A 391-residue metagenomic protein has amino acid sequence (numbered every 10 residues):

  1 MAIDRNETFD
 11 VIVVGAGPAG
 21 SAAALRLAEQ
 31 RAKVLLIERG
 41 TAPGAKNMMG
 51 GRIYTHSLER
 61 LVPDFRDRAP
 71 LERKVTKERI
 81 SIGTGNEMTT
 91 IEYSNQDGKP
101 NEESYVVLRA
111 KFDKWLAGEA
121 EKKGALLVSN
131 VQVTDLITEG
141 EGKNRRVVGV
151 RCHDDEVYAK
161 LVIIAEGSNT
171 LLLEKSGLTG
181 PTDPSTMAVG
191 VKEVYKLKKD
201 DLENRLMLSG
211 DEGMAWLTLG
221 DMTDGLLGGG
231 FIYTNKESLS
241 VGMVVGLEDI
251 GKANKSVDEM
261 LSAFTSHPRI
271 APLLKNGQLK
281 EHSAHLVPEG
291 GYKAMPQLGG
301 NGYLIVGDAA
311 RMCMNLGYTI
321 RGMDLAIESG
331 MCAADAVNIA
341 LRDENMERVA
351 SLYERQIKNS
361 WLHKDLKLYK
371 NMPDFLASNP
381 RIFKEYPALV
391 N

Functional and structural regions predicted by a protein language model:
F9-L35: N-terminal Rossmann-like FAD-binding beta1-loop-alpha1 element of flavoenzymes
G40-G85: N-terminal FAD cofactor-binding segment of flavoenzymes
L58, L247-H285, Q297, L304: Flavin-binding catalytic cores
K99-G118, I250-K255: Short beta-strand to alpha-helix junction loop
E119-I270: Predominantly flavin-linked oxidoreductase catalytic cores and closely associated redox partners
H285-G317: FAD-binding beta-loop-beta segment adjacent to the flavin cofactor pocket
G322-L341: An active-site-proximal "capping" alpha-helix that borders the catalytic cofactor pocket
D335-F383: Active-site-proximal substrate-binding core of FAD-dependent oxidoreductases
